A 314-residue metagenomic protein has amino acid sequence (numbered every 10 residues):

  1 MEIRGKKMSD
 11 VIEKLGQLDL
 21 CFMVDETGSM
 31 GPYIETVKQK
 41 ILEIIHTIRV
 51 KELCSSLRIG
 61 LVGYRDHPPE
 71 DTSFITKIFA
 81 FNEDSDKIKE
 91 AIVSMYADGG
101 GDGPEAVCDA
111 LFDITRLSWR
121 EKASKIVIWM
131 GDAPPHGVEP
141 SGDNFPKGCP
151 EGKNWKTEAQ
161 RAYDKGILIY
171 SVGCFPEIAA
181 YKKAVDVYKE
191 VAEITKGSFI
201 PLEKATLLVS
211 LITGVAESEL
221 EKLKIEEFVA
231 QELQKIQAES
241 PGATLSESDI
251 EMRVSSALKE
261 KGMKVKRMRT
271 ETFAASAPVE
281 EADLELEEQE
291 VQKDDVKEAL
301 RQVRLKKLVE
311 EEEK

Functional and structural regions predicted by a protein language model:
E2-K314: Divalent cation-coordinating acidic motifs and surrounding scaffolds that mediate Ca2+/Mg2+/Mn2+/Zn2+-dependent binding
